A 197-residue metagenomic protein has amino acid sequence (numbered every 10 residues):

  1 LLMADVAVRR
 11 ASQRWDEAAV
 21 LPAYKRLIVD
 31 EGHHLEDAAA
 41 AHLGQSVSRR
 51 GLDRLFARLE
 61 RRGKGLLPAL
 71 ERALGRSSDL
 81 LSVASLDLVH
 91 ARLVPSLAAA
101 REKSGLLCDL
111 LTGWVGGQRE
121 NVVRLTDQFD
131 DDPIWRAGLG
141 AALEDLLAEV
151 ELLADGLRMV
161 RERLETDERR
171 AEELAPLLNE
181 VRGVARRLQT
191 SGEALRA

Functional and structural regions predicted by a protein language model:
L1-D5: Inter-Walker segment of RecA-like/P-loop motor cores
V6-R26, E31-A197: Conserved coupling segment at the C-terminus of the helicase ATP-binding
